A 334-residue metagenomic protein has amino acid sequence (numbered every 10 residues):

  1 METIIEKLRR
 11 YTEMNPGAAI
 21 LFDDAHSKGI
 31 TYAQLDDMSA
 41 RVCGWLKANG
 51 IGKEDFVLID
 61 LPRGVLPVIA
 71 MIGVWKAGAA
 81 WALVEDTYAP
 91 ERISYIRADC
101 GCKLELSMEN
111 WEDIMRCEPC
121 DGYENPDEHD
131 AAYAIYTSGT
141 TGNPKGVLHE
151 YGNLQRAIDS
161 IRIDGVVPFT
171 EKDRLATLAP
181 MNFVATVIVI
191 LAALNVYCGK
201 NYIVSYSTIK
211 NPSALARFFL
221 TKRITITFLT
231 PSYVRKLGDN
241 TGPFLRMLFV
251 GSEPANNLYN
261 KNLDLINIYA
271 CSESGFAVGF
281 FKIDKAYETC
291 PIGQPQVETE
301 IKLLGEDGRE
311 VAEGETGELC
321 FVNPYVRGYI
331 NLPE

Functional and structural regions predicted by a protein language model:
M1, E105-E124, L154, I266-N267 (+1 more regions): AMP-dependent adenylate-forming
M1-G152, V166-P168: Carrier-protein-dependent adenylate-forming modules in NRPS/ANL systems
R10-Y11, N49, D60-P67, A179-F183 (+3 more regions): AMP-binding (ANL) adenylation modules
V57, V74, A131, T137-T140 (+6 more regions): Conserved S/T- and glycine-rich ATP-binding loop of Class I adenylate-forming
L61-I72, T87-E91, L178-C198, I209-S213 (+1 more regions): Conserved coil-to-alpha-helix start sites within the AMP-binding
L61-V65, A79-R97, W111, C198-I224 (+1 more regions): ATP-dependent adenylate-forming carboxylate-activation enzymes
K145-R174, V184-T225: Conserved AMP-binding/adenylation subdomain of ANL enzymes
V196, K222-F228, V234-P291, E300: Gly/Ser/Thr-rich phosphate-binding loop
